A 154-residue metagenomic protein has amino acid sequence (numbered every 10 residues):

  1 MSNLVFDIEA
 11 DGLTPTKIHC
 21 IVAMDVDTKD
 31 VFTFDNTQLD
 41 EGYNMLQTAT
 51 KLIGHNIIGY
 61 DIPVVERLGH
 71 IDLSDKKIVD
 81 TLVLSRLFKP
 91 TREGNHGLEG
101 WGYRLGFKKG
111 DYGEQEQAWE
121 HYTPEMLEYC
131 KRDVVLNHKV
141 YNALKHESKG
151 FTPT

Functional and structural regions predicted by a protein language model:
M1-R92: Conserved RNase H-like, two-metal-ion catalytic cores of nucleic-acid enzymes
K29, P90-G94, L144-G150: Short helix-capping/linker segments at secondary-structure and domain boundaries
V64, L68, W101-R104, V140-E147: Generic, well-ordered alpha-helical scaffold segments in large soluble proteins
L73-K76, K109-D111, T152: Short, flexible active-site-proximal loops enriched in glycine and acidic residues
I78-R104, M126, C130: Short alpha-helix plus adjacent loop in nuclease-associated cores
G100-E125: A short, charged helix-loop
E116, E120-T154: Mixed-charge, glycine-rich, non-catalytic linkers/tails in nucleic-acid processing enzymes
